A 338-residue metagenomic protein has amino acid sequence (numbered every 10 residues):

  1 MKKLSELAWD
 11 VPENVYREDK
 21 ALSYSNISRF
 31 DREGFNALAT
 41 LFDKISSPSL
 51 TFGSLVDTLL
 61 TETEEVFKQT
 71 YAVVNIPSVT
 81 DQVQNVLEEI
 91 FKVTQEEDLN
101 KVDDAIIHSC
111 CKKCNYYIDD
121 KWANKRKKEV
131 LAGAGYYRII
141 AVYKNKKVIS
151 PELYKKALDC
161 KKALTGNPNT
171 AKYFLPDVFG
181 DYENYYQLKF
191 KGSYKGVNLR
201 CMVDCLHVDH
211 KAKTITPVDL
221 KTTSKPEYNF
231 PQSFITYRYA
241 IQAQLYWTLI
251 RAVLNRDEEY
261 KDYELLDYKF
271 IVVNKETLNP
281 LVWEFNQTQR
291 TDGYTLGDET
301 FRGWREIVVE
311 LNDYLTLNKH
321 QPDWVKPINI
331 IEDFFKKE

Functional and structural regions predicted by a protein language model:
M1-R200: Metal-dependent nuclease catalytic cores that hydrolyze phosphodiester bonds in DNA/RNA, characterized by
K44-I45, Y228-R238: Short histidine-centered catalytic/ligand-binding loop motif
Q95-E96, D103, I235-A240, L245-E338: Metal-dependent nuclease catalytic regions and adjoining charged, substrate-binding loops involved in nucleic-acid end
K191-S193, L206-V208, I271-V273: A generic structural motif
Y194-G196, H210-T214, E258-Y263: Short, solvent-exposed loop/turn segments that connect beta-strands within catalytic domains and beta-strand-rich
N198-R200, K213-I215, P280: Short, mixed charged/polar active-site loops that provide acid/base catalysis or chelate metal/phosphate cofactors
C201-V203, Y268: Change "...and in nucleic-acid phosphodiester-cleaving endonucleases..." to "...and in nucleic-acid processing enzymes
V203-N229: Conserved catalytic cores of phosphodiester-cleaving nucleases, focusing on short active-site segments
